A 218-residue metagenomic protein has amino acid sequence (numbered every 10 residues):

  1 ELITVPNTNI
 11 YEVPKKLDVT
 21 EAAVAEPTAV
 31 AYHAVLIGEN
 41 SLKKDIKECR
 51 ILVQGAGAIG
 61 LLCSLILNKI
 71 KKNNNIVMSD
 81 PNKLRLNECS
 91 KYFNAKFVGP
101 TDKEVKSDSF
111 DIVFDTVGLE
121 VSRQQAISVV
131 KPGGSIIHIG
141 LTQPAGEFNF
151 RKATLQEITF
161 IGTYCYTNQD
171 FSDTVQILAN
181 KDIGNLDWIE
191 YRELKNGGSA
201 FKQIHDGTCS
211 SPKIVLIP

Functional and structural regions predicted by a protein language model:
E1-I10: Glycine-rich phosphate/adenylate-binding loop and adjacent beta-alpha elements of nucleotide- or dinucleotide-binding
L17-P100: Mid-domain Rossmann-like dinucleotide-binding core that forms the NAD(H)/NADP(H) cofactor-binding site
D45, V117, V129-K131: A generic alpha-to-beta junction signature in SAM-dependent methyltransferases
K47-R50, F110, G133: Phosphate-coordination loops involved in phosphoryl transfer and adenosine-cofactor binding
A95-D102, Y191-N196: Short acidic-hydrophobic, aromatic-tinged amphipathic segments that line or gate anion-handling sites
E104-V113: A short acidic, Gly/Pro-enriched loop at the edge of an enzyme's catalytic core that lines a small-molecule cofactor
V121-N180, I217-P218: Glycine-rich phosphate-binding loop and adjacent beta-alpha segment of Rossmann(oid) nucleotide-cofactor-binding
Q124, N168, S172-P218: C-terminal hydrophobic helical "lid"/dimerization subdomain of Rossmann-like NAD(P)H-dependent oxidoreductases
